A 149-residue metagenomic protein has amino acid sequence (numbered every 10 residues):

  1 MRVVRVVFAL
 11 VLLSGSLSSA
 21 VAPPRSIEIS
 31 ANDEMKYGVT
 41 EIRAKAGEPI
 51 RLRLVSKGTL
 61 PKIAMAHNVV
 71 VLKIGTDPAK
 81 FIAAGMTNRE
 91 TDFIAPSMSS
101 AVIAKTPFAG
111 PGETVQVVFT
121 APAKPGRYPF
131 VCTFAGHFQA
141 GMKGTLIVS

Functional and structural regions predicted by a protein language model:
V6-S16: Bacterial N-terminal signal peptides
V21-S30, L72-F93, H137-S149: Extracytoplasmic/periplasmic copper-protein system
A22-I50: N-terminal edge beta-strand
R43, L60, F119-A123: Short, flexible loop/turn segments at beta-strand junctions in immunoglobulin-like and fibronectin type III
L54-T59: Short amphipathic, basic-aromatic surface patches that mediate peripheral association with negatively charged
A64-K73: Short Gly/aromatic-enriched secondary-structure transition segments
E90-I103: Short beta-strand and strand-turn-strand segments in soluble, beta-rich domains
S100-S149: Extracellular/periplasmic metallocenter environments
